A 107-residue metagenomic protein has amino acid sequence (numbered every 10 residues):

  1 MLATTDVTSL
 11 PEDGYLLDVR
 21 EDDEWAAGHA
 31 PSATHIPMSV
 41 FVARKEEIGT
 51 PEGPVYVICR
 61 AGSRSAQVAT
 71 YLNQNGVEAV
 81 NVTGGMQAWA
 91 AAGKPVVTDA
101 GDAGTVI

Functional and structural regions predicted by a protein language model:
M1-Y15, E21-P54, S65-I107: Rhodanese-like catalytic fold shared by cysteine-dependent sulfurtransferases and DSP/PTP-type phosphatases
I58: Short, surface-exposed ligand- or partner-binding patches at beta-edge/loop junctions that are enriched in aromatics
